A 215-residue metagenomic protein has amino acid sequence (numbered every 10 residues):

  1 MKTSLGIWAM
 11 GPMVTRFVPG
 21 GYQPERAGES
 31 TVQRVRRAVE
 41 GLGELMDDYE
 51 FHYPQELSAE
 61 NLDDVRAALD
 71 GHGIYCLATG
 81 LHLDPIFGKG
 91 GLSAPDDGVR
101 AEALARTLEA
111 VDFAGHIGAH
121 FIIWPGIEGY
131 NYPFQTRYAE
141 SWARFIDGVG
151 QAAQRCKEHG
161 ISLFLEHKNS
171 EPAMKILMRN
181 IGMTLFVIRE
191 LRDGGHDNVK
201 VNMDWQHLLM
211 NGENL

Functional and structural regions predicted by a protein language model:
M1-H116, H196-N198: N-terminal pre-domain/capping segments
S4, Y75-L77, I122, F164 (+1 more regions): Structural detector of well-ordered beta-strand residues that form the stable sheet scaffold of enzyme domains
S4-W8, I188, N211-L215: Aromatic-lined glycan-binding groove of carbohydrate-active enzymes
A9-G11, H82-P85, I127-G129, E171 (+1 more regions): Feature marks short, surface-exposed loop/turn motifs that line or immediately flank catalytic pockets and channel
A27-R34, R179-M183, N214: Secondary-structure junction/capping motif
E50-D64, Y130-N131, E171-L177, W205-N214: Acidic-and-aromatic substrate-binding clefts and catalytic sites of carbohydrate-active enzymes
R66-D70, M183-L185, L215: Short, charged low-complexity intrinsically disordered segments located at boundaries of structured domains
K89-K200: Active-site acidic/histidine proton-transfer and metal-coordination neighborhood in alpha/beta enzyme cores
